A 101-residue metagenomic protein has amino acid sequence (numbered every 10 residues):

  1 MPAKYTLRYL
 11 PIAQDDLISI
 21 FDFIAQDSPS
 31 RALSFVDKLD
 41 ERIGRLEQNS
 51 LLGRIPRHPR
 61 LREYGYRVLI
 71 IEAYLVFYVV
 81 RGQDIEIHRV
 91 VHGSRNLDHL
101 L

Functional and structural regions predicted by a protein language model:
M1-E63: Basic, Lys/Arg-enriched alpha-helical interface segments
N49, H58, E63-Y66, H88 (+1 more regions): Generic secondary-structure boundary/loop-capping signal
G53-Q83: Basic/aromatic recognition patch in beta-strand/loop cores that engages polyanionic ligands
I71-L101: Enriched for short, Lys/Arg-rich terminal
